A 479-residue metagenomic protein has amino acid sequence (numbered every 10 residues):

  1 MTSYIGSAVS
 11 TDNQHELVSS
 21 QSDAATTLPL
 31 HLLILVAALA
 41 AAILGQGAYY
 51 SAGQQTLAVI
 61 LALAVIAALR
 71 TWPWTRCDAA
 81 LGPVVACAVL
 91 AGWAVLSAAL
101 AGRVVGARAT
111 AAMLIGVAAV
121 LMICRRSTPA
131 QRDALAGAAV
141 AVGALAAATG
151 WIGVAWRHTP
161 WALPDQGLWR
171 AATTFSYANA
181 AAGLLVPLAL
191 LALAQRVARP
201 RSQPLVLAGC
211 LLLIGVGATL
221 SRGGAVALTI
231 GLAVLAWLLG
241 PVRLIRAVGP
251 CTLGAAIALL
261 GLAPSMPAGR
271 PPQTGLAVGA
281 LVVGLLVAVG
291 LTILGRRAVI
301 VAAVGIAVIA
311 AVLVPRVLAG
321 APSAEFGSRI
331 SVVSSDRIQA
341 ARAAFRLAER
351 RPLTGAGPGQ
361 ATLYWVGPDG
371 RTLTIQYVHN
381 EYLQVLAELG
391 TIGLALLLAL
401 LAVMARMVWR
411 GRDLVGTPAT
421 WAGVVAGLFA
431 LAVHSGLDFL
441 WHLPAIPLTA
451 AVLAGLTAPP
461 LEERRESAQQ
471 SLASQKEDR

Functional and structural regions predicted by a protein language model:
M1-A25, E462-R479: Short, intrinsically disordered terminal tails adjacent to the first/last structured region
T2-Y4, A8-V9, L28-Q46, T56-A68 (+9 more regions): Alpha-helical transmembrane segments of multi-pass inner-membrane proteins
S19-I34, A79-G82, R246: N-terminal membrane topogenic signal
T75-A80, V104-A107, S127-L135: Interfacial helix-loop-helix linkers and transmembrane-helix boundary segments in multi-pass membrane proteins
T149-W161, V314-R350, T354-A356: Aromatic-rich transmembrane-lumenal/periplasmic boundary elements in polytopic membrane proteins
L163, G167, V332-D336, T374-V378 (+1 more regions): Juxtamembrane loop-helix boundary motifs flanking transmembrane segments in multi-pass membrane proteins
Y177, S331, I338-I375, Y382-V385 (+1 more regions): TM-adjacent membrane-interface loops and short helices in multi-pass inner/ER membrane proteins
